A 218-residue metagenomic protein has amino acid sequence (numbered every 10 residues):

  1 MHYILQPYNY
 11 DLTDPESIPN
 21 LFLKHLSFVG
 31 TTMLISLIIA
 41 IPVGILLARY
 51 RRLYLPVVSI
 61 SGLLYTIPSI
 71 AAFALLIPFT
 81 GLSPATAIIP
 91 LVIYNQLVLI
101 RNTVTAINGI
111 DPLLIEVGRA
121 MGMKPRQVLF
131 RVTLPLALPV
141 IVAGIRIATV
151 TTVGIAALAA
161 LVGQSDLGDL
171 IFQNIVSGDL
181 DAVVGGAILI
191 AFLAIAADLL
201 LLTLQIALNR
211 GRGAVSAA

Functional and structural regions predicted by a protein language model:
M1-T32: Periplasmic/extracellular loop-to-transmembrane helix junction in inner-membrane transport proteins
N20-F28, I77-V98, A182, G186-I190: Loop-to-helix entry region at the N-terminal start of transmembrane alpha-helices in multi-pass membrane transporters
G30, I93, P125-L158, D181 (+3 more regions): Transmembrane alpha-helices
I38-V43, T86, P90-I115, L138 (+2 more regions): Membrane-embedded alpha-helices of multi-pass transport/permease systems
V43-L76, L91, R101-T105, G109: Cytoplasmic-entry segments and transmembrane alpha-helices of multi-pass inner-membrane transporters
N102-I141, I171: Short cytoplasmic-facing helical segments at TM-TM junctions of multi-pass membrane proteins
L167-T203: Hydrophobic alpha-helical transmembrane segments of polytopic membrane proteins
Q205-A218: Short cytosolic juxtamembrane segments of multi-pass membrane proteins
